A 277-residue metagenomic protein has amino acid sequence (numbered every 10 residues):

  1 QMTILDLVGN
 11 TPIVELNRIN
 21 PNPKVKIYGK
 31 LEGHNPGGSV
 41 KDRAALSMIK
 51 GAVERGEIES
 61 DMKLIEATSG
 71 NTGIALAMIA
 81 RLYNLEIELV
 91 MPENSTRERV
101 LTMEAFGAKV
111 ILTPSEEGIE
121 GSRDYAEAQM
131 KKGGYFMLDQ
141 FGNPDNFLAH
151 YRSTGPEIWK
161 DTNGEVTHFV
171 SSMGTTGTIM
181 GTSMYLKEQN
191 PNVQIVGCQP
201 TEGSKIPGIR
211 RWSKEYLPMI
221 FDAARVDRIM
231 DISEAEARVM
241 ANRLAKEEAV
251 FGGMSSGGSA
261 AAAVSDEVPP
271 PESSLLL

Functional and structural regions predicted by a protein language model:
Q1-L277: PLP-dependent amino-acid enzyme catalytic core
